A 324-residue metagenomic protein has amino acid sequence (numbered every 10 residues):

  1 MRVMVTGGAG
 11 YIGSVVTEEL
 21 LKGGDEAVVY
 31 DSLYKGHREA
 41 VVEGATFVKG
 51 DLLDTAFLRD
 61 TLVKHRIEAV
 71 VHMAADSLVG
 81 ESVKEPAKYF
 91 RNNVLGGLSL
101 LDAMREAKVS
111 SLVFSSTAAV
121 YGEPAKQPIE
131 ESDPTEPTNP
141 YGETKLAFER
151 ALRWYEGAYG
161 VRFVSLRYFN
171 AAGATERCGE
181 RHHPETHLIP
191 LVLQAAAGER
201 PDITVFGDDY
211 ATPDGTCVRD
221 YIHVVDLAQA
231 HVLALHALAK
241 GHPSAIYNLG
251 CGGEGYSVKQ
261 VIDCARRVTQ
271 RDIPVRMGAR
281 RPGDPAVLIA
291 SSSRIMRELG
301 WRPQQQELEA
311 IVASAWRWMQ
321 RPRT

Functional and structural regions predicted by a protein language model:
M1-A171: N-terminal Rossmann-like NAD(P)+-binding domain of SDR-like oxidoreductases, especially those catalyzing
R38, F169-L188, G198-R219: Short, flexible, glycine-rich and Lys/Arg-enriched loop motifs at helix boundaries that contact anionic partners
A74, M104, A172, V192 (+2 more regions): Hydrophobic aliphatic residues
F90, T138-L146, H182-P190, D220-Y221: Short-chain dehydrogenase/reductase
L152, V192, I295-M296: Structural element of the ATP-grasp superfamily
A196-T324: C-terminal substrate-binding subdomain of Rossmann-fold SDR/epimerase-dehydratase oxidoreductases
